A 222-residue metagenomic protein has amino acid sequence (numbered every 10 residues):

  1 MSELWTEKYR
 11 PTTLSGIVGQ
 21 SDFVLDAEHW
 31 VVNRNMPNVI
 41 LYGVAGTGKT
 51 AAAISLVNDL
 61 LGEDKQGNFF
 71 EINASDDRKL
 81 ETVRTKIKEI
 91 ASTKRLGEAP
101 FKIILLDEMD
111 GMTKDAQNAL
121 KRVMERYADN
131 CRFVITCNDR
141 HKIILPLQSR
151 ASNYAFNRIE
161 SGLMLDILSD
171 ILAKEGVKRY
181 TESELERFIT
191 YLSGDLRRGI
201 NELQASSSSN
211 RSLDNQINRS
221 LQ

Functional and structural regions predicted by a protein language model:
M1-L163, S169, A173, S183-T190 (+3 more regions): P-loop/Walker A NTP-binding region and its immediately flanking N-terminal helices in P-loop NTPase folds
E175-R179: Short, polar/flexible loop-turn hinges at active-site or ligand-entry regions and domain interfaces
